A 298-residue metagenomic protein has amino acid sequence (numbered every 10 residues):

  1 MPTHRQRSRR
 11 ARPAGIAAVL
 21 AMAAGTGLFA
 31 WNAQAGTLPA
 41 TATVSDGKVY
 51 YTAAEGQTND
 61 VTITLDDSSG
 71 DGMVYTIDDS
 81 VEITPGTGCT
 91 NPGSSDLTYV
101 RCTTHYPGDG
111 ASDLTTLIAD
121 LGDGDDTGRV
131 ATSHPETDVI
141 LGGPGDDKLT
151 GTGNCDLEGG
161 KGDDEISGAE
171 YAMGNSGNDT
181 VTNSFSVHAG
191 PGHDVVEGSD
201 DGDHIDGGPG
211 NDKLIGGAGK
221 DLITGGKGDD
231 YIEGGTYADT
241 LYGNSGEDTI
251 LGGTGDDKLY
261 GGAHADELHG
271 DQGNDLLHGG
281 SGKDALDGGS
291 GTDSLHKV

Functional and structural regions predicted by a protein language model:
M1-A35: Secretory targeting and sorting signals
A35-G86: Short linear S-[DN]-x-LW-Φ motif typified by the pepsin-like aspartic protease active-site region
S45, Q57, D71, D113-T115 (+11 more regions): Repetitive beta-strand solenoid architecture
T87-L97, A169, H188: Short glycine-aromatic motifs
T90-G151: Right-handed parallel beta-helix
D120-L121, V130-S133, G142, T150-G151 (+18 more regions): Glycine-centered beta-turn/loop sites at beta-strand termini
